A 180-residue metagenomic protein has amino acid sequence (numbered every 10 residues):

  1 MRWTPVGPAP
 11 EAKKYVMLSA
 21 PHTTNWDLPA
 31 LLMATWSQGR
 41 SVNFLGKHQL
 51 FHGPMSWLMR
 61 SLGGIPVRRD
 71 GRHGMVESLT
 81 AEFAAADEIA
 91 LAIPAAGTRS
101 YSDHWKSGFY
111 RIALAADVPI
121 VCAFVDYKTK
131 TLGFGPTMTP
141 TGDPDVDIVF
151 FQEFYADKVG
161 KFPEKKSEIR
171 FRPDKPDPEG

Functional and structural regions predicted by a protein language model:
M1-K13: N-terminal signal-anchor transmembrane helix
M1-T4, V67-S78: Glycine-rich, highly charged phosphate/nucleotide-binding loops
W3, R40, G64, D117-V118: Short glycine/serine/threonine/alanine-rich loop segments
W3-V6, T24-P29, R40-V42, L50-S56 (+3 more regions): A broad, low-specificity signal for short, low-complexity segments enriched in glycine/proline and polar/charged
P10-G71, Y127, P136: Catalytic core of membrane glycerolipid acyltransferases/transacylases, capturing the structured, soluble-facing
R72-G180: Non-catalytic C-terminal accessory region of glycerolipid acyltransferases and related lyso-lipid remodeling enzymes
